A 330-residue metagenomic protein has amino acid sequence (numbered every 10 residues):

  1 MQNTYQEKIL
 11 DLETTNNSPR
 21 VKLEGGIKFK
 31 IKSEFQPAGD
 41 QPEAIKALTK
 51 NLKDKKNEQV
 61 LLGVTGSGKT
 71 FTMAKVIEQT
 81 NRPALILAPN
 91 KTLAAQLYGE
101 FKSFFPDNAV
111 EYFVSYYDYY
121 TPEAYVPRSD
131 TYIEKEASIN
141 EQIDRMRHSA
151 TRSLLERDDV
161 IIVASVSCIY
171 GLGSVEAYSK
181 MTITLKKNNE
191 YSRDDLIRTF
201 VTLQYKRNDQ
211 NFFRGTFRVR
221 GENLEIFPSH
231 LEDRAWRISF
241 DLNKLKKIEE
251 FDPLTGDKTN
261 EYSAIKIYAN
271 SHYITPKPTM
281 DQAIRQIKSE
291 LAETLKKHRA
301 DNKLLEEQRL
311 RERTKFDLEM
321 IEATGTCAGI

Functional and structural regions predicted by a protein language model:
M1-I330: ASCE RecA-like P-loop NTPase motor cores that couple ATP hydrolysis to mechanical translocation on nucleic acids
